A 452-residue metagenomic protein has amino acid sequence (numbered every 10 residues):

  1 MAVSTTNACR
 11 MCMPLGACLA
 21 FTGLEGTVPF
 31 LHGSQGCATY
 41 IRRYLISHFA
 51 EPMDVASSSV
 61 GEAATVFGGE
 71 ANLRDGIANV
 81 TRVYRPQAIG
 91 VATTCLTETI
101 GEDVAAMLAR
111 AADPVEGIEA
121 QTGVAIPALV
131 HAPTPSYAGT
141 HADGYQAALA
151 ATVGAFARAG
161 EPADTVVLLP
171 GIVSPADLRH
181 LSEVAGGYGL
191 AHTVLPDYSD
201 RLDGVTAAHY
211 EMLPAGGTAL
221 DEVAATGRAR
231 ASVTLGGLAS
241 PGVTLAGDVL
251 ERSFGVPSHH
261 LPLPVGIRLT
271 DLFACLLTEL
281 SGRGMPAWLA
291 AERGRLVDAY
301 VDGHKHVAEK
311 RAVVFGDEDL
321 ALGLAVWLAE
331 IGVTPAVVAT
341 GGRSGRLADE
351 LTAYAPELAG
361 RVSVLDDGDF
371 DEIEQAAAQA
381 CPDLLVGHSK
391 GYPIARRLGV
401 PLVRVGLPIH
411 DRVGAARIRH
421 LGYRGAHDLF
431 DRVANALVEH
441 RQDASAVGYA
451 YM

Functional and structural regions predicted by a protein language model:
M1-M452: An N-terminal assembly and electron-transfer interface module characteristic of large anaerobic redox and radical
